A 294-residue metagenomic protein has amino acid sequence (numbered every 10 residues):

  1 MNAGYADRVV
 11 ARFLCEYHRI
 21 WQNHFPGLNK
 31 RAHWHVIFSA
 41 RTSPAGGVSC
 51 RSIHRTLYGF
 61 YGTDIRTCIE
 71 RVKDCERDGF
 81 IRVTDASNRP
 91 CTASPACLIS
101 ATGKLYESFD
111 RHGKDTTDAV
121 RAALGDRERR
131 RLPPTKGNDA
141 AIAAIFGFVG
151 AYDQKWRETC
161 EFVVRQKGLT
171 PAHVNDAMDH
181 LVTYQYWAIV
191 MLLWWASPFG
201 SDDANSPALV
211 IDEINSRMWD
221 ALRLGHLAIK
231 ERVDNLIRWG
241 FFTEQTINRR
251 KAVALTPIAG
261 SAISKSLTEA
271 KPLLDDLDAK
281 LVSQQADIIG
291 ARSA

Functional and structural regions predicted by a protein language model:
M1-R31, R127-H180: N-terminal leader segment of winged-helix/HTH proteins
P26-W34, G47, D179-A188, P198-F199 (+1 more regions): Short helix-coil-helix linker/hinge
S39-S43, M191-A196: Short amphipathic alpha-helical elements of helix-turn-helix/winged-helix folds
A45-G59, G200-R217: Short acidic, hydrophobic short linear motifs in intrinsically disordered regions
G62-R77, R223-R238: Short amphipathic alpha-helical interaction segments
E76-S87, I237-I247: A short, conserved structural fragment
D85-A96, T246-V253: Short, Lys/Arg-rich nucleic-acid/phosphate-binding segment
S100-L132, A259-A286: Short, amphipathic alpha-helical interaction segments positioned at domain boundaries
